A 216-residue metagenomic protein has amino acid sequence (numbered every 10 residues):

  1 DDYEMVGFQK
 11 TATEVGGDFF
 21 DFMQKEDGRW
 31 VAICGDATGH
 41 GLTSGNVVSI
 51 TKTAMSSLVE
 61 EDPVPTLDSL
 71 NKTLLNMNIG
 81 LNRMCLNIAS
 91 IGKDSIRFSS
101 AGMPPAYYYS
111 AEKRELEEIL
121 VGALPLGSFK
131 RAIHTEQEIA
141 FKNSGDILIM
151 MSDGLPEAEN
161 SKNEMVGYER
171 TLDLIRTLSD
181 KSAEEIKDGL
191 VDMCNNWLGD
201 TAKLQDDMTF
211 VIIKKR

Functional and structural regions predicted by a protein language model:
D1-I149, D192, N196, D200-R216: … and, occasionally, acidic/histidine-rich disordered N-termini of signaling adaptors
I50, T171-L174: A short small-residue
T66-L70, D173-C194: A short, conserved beta-to-alpha structural element at the edge of catalytic cores that scaffolds binding
Y108-E112, E159-M165: Cytochrome P450 core scaffold surrounding the K-helix E-X-X-R motif and the conserved "meander" helix-loop region
D153: Conserved catalytic-loop aspartate of Hanks-type protein kinases
P156: Catalytic/regulatory signature loops of cyclic-dinucleotide turnover enzymes and related class III nucleotidyl cyclases
